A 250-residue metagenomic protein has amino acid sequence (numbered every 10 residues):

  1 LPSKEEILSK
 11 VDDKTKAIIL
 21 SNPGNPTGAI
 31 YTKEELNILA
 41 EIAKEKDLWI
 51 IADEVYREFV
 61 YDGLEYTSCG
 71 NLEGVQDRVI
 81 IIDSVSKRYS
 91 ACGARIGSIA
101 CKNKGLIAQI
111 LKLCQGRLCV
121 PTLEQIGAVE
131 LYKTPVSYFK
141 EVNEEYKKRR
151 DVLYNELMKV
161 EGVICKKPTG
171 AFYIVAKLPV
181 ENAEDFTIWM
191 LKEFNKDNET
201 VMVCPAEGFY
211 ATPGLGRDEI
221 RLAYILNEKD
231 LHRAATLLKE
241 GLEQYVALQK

Functional and structural regions predicted by a protein language model:
L1-K250: PLP-dependent class I/II
